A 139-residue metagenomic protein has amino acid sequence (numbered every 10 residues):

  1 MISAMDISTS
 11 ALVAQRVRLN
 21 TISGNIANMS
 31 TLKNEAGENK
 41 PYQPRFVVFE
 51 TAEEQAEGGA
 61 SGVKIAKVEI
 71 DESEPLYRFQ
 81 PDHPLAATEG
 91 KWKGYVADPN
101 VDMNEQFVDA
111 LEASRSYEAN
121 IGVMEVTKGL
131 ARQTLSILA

Functional and structural regions predicted by a protein language model:
M1-A139: Amphipathic alpha-helical polymerization modules
